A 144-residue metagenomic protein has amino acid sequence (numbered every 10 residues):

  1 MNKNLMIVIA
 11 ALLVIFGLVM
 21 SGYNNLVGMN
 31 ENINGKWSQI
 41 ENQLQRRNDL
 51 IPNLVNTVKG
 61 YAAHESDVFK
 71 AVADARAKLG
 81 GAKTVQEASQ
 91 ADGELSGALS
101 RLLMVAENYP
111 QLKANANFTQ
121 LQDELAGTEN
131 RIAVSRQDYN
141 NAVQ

Functional and structural regions predicted by a protein language model:
M1-Q144: A helix-centric hydrophobic-segment signal that preferentially recognizes long, alpha-helical stretches used
